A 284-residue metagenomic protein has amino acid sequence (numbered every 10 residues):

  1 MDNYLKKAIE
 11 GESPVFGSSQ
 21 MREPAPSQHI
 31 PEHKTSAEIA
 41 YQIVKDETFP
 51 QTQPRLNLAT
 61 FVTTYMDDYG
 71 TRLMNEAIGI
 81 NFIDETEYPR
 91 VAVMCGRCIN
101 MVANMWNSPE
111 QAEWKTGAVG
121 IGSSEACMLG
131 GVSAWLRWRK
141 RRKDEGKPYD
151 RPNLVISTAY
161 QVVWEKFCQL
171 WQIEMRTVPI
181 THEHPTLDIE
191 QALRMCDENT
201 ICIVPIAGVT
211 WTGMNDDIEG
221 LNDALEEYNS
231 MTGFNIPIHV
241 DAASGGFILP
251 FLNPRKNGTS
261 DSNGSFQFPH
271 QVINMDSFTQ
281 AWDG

Functional and structural regions predicted by a protein language model:
M1-K115: N-terminal entrance/gating region of PLP-dependent enzymes' catalytic architecture
G117-I121: Cytochrome P450
G122-G284: Conserved PLP-enzyme active-site core in the AAT-like
